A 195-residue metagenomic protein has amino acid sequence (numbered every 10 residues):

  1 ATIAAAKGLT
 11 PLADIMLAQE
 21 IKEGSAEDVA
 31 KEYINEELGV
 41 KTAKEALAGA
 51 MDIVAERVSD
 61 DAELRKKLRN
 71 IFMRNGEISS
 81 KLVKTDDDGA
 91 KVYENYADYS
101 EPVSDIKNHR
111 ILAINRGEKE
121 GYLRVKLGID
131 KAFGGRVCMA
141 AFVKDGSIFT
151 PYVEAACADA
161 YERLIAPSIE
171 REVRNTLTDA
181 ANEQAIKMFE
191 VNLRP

Functional and structural regions predicted by a protein language model:
A1-P195: Duplex nucleic acid-engaging cores and interfaces of nucleic-acid transaction enzymes
